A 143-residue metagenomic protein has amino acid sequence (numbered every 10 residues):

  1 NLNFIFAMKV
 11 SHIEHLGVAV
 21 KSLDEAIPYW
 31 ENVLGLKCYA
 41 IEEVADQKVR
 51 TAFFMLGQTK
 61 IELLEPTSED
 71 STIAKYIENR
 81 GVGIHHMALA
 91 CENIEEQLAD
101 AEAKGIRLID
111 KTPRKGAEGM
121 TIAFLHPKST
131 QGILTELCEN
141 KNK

Functional and structural regions predicted by a protein language model:
I5-E25, V82-C91, N140-K143: N-terminal beta-strand motif that seeds the catalytic metal site of vicinal oxygen chelate
M8-K9, A52-F53, L89, L98-K143: Vicinal oxygen chelate
M8-Q47, S71: Long, hydrophobic N-terminal alpha-helical segment
I13, V20, W30, F54 (+5 more regions): Short, structured motif recognition centered on aromatic/hydrophobic residues
V44-K60: C-terminal "cap" of GNAT-fold acetyltransferases
D70-T72, G116: Serine-centered coil/turn micro-motif
I77-A103: Short, solvent-exposed interaction modules
